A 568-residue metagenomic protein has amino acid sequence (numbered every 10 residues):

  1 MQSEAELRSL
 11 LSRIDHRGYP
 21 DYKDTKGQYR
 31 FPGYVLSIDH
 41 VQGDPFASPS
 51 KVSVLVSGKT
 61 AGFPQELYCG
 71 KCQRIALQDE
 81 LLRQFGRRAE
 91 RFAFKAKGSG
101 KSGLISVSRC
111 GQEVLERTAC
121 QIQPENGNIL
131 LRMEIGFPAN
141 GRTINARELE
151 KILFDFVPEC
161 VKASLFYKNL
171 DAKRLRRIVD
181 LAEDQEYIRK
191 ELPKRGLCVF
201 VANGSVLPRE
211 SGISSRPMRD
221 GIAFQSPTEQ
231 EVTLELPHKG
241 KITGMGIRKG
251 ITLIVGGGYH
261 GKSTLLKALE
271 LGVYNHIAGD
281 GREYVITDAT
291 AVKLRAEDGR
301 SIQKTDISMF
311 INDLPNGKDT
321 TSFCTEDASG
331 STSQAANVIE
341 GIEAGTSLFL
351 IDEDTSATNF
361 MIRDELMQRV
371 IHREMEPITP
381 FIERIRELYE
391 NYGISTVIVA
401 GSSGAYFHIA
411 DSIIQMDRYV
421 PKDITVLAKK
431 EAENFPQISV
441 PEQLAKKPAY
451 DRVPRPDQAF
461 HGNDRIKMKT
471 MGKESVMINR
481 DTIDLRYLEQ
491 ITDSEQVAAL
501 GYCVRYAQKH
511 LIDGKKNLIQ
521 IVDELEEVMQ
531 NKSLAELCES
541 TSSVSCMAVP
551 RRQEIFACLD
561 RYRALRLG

Functional and structural regions predicted by a protein language model:
M1-Y187, L192-G196, L207, Y562 (+1 more regions): N-terminal accessory targeting/assembly segments
P193-V199, N203, Y259, L266-E297 (+1 more regions): Carboxylate/His-rich catalytic cores and anion/metal-binding grooves
P208-T243, A278, I286-A291, R295-I302 (+1 more regions): N-terminal pre-Walker A segment at the start of P-loop NTPase domains
I242-Y274: Glycine-rich phosphate-binding P-loop
R300, F310-S331, R363-I378: Flexible beta-alpha connector loops of hexameric P-loop NTPases
S322-S356: Phosphate-binding/switch loop-helix module in NTP-utilizing enzymes
I342-I385, Y389, S402-H408, S412-K429: Conserved P-loop NTPase nucleotide-binding/switch module
E387-G393, V399-G568: Conserved NTP phosphate-binding and transfer environment spanning the P-loop NTPase/kinase superfamily
